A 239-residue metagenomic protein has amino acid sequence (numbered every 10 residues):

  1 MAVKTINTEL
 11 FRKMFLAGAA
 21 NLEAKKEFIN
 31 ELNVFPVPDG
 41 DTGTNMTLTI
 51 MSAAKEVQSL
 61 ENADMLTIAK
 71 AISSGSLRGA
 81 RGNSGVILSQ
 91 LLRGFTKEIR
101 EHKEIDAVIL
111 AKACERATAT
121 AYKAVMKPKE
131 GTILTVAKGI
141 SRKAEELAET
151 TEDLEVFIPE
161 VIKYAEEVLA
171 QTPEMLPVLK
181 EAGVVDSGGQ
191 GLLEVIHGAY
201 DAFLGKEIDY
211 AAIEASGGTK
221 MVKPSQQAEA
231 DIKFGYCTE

Functional and structural regions predicted by a protein language model:
M1-E239: N-terminal loops that bind phosphate or other acidic moieties and the adjacent beta-alpha structural core
